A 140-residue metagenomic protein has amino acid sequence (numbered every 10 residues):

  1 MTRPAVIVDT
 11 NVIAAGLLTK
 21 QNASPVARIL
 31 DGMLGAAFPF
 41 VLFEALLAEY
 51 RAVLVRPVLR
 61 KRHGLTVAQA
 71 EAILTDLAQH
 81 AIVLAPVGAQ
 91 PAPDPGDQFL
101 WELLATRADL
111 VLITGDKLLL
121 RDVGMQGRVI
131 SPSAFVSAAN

Functional and structural regions predicted by a protein language model:
M1-L42: Short, well-structured N-terminal submotif of metal-dependent ribonuclease cores
T10, D94-Q98: Conserved glycosyltransferase catalytic-site signature
T10, E44-A45, G115-K117: Short secondary-structure boundary segments
I13-A14, A48-E49, L119-R121: Short, active-site-adjacent cap segments at secondary-structure transitions
A15-L17, V53, R62, D122 (+1 more regions): Residues that scaffold the ATP/ADP-binding catalytic core of kinase and kinase-like folds
G16-T19, H63, V87-P93: Short, flexible loop segments at the rims of nucleotide/cofactor-binding pockets, characterized by
D31-G88: PIN-domain endoribonuclease scaffold, especially VapC-family toxins
Q90, D94, A105-I113, K117-N140: Acidic, PIN/NYN-like endoribonuclease modules and their adjacent C-terminal/linker elements
